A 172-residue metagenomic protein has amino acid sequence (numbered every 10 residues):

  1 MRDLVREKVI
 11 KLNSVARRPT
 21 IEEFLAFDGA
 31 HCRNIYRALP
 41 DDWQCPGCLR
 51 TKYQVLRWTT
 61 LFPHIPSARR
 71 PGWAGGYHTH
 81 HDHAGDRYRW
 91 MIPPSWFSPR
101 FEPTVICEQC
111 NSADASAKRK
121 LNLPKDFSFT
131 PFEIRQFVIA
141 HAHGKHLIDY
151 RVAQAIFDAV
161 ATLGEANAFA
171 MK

Functional and structural regions predicted by a protein language model:
M1-A16, L49, W58-A74, D126: Long, charged N-terminal interaction/targeting segments
R2-Q44: Short, charged surface segments at domain edges that flank catalytic/cofactor-binding sites
Y36-D42, P46, Y53-Q54, P63-H64: Core catalytic machinery and nucleic-acid-binding channels of phosphodiester-processing enzymes
D42-L49, T104-C110: Short cysteine-rich clusters marking metal-coordination/redox-active sites
L49-R57, N111-D114, F129-P131: Cys/His-rich microdomains that often coordinate metals
K52-P103: Histidine-centered nuclease catalytic patch
Y88-V105, A113-V152: Polybasic, low-complexity binding patches
Q154-K172: Short flanking/linker segments adjacent to small metal-binding domains or redox-active Cys/His motifs
